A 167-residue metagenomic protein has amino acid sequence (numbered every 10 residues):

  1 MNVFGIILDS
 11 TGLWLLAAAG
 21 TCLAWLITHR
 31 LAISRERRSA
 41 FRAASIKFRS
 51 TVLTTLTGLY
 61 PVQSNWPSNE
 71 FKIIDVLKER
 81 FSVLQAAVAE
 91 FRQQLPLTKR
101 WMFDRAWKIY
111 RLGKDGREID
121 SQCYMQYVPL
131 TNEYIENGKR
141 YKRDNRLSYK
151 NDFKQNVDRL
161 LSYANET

Functional and structural regions predicted by a protein language model:
M1-D9: Short, strongly hydrophobic alpha-helical membrane anchors
L8-A19: Hydrophobic alpha-helical transmembrane segments
G12, L26-T167: Conserved non-transmembrane functional hotspots
